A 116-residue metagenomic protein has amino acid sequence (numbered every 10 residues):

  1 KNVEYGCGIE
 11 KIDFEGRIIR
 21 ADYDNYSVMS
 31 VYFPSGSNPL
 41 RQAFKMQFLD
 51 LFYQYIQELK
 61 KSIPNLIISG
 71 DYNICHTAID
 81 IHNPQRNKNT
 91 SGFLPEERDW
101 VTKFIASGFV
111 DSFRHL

Functional and structural regions predicted by a protein language model:
K1, R41, D80: Metal-dependent catalytic neighborhoods of phosphoester/phosphodiester hydrolases
K1-G36: Structured beta-strand-rich core segments of catalytic domains in phosphoester-bond hydrolases
G8-I9, F33-L49, Q85-T90: Surface-exposed cleft-lining segments at the edges of enzyme active sites
F14-G16, Y23, A43-Q47, L51: Residues forming well-ordered secondary-structure scaffolds
S30, P39-Q42, M46, Q54-Q57 (+1 more regions): Active-site acidic/histidine proton-transfer and metal-coordination neighborhood in alpha/beta enzyme cores
D50-L116: Metal-dependent phosphoesterases centered on the DNase I-like endonuclease/exonuclease/phosphatase
